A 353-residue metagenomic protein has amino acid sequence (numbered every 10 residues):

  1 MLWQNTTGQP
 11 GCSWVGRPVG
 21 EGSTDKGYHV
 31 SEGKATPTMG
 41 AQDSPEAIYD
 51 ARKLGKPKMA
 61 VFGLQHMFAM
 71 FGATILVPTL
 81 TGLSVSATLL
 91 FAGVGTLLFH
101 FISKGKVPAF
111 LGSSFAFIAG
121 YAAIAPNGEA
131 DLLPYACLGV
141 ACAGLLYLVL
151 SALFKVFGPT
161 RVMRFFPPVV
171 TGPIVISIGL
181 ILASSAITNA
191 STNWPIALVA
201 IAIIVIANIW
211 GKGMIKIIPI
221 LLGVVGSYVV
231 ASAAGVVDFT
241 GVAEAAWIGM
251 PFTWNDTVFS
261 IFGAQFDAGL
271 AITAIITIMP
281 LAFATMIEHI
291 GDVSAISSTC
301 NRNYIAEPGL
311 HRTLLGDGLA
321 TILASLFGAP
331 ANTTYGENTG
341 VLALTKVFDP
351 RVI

Functional and structural regions predicted by a protein language model:
L2, G11-W14, S23-V61, F239-G263 (+2 more regions): Intrinsically disordered, low-complexity non-transmembrane regions of multi-pass membrane transporters
S31-P108, A116-E129: N-terminal signal-anchor module of multipass membrane proteins
G33, L80-V85, P195, I203-I272 (+2 more regions): Flexible hinge motifs at transmembrane-helix junctions and intramembrane kinks/re-entrant loops in multi-pass membrane
I48-P57, G82-H100, T277-P350: Membrane-embedded helical hairpins/re-entrant loop segments and their flanking transmembrane helices within multi-pass
P78-L90, D131-L145, I187-V199, I278-A282 (+1 more regions): Structural signature of hydrophobic alpha-helical transmembrane segments
T96-V107, Y147-V162, I204-G213, V293-A295 (+2 more regions): C-terminal ends of transmembrane helices
Y121-G128, N208, N338-I353: Interfacial segments of multi-pass membrane proteins
D131-T240, R351-I353: Membrane-embedded alpha-helical modules
